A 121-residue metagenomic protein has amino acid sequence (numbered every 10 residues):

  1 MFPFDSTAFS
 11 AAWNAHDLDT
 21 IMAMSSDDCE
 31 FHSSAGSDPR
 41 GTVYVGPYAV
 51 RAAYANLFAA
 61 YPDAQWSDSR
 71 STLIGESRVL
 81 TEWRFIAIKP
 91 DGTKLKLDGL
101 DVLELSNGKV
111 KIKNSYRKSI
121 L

Functional and structural regions predicted by a protein language model:
F2-E30: Short acidic-aromatic low-complexity motifs
T20-S71, G75-S77: A solvent-exposed, acidic/Ser-Thr-rich amphipathic alpha-helical stretch
S25, W83-A87, D101, Y116-R117: Short beta-strand segments enriched in hydrophobic/aromatic residues within well-folded beta-rich domains
P39-R40, K89-P90, L105, I120-L121: A short local loop/turn or secondary-structure capping micro-motif enriched for an aromatic residue
G75-F85: A short hydrophobic beta-strand element
A87-K96: Short, cysteine-centered beta-strand-loop-beta hairpins and adjacent loop/turn segments enriched in charged/polar
K96-L121: Short beta-strand edge/turn micro-motifs at domain boundaries
